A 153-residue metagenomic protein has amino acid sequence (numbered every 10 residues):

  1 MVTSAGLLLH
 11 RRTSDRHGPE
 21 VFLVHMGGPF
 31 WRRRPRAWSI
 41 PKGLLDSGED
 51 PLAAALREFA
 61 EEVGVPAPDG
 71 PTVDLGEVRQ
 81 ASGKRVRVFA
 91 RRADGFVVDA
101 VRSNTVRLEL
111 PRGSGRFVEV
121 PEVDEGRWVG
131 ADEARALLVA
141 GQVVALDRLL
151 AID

Functional and structural regions predicted by a protein language model:
M1-I40, F89: N-terminal strand-loop-strand
T13-R16, G28-W31, D46-S47, S82-G83 (+1 more regions): Short, charged/polar surface micro-motifs in flexible loops or helix N-caps
P29-F30, V78, F117-E119: Short secondary-structure boundary/capping segments
P35, V123-D124: A conserved catalytic-core signature of glycosyltransferases
S39, G83, V118-E122: Short glycine-enriched loop/turn motifs at secondary-structure junctions
I40-L75, G130: The catalytic Nudix box helix
E77-G115, R127, L149, D153: Active-site-adjacent beta-strand/loop module that shapes the phosphate/pyrophosphate-binding cleft
R127, A131-D153: Charged phosphate-binding loop/patch that engages nucleotide di/tri-phosphates or the phosphate backbone of nucleic
